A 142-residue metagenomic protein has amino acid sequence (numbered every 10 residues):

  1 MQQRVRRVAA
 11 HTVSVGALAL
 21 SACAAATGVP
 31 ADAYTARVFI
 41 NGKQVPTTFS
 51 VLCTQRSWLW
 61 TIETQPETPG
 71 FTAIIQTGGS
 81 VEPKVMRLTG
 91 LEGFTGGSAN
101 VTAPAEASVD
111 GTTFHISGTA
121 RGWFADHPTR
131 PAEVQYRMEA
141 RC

Functional and structural regions predicted by a protein language model:
Q2-H11, C23-C142: An extracellular/secretory-lumen and virion-surface interaction module
